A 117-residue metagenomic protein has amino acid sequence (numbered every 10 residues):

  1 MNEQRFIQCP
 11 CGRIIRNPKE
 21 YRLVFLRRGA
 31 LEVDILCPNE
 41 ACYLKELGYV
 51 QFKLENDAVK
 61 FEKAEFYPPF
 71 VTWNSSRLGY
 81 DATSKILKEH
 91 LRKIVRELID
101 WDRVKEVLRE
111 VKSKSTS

Functional and structural regions predicted by a protein language model:
M1-E3, G48-S117: Short, intrinsically disordered terminal segments enriched in charged and Pro/Gly residues
R5-E32: Short recognition patches in nucleic-acid-associated and regulatory proteins
R13, A41, E46, F70-V71: Extracellular/secretory pathway and lumenal proteins
N17, P38-N39, F66-Y67: Helix N-cap / beta->alpha transition motif
P18-R22, E46-K53: Short Cys/His-rich "knuckle" micro-motifs
V24-L26, L36-P38, E55: A structural detector for beta-sheet-dominated domains
A30-K45: Cysteine-rich micro-motifs
